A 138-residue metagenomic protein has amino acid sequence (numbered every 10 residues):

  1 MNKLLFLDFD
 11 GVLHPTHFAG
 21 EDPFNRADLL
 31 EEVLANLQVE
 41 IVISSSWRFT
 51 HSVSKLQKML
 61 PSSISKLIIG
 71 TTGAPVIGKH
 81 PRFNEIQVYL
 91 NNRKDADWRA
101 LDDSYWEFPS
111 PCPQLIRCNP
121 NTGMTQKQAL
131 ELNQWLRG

Functional and structural regions predicted by a protein language model:
M1-N2, G138: Short, Lys/Arg-enriched, disordered terminal segments
N2-L4, A96-D97: Hydrophobic/aromatic side chains embedded in well-ordered alpha-helices
K3-I77: Alpha-helical substrate-recognition element adjacent to the catalytic core
K58-G138: C-terminal cap/substrate-recognition subdomain and adjoining C-terminal extension of metal-dependent phosphatase-like
